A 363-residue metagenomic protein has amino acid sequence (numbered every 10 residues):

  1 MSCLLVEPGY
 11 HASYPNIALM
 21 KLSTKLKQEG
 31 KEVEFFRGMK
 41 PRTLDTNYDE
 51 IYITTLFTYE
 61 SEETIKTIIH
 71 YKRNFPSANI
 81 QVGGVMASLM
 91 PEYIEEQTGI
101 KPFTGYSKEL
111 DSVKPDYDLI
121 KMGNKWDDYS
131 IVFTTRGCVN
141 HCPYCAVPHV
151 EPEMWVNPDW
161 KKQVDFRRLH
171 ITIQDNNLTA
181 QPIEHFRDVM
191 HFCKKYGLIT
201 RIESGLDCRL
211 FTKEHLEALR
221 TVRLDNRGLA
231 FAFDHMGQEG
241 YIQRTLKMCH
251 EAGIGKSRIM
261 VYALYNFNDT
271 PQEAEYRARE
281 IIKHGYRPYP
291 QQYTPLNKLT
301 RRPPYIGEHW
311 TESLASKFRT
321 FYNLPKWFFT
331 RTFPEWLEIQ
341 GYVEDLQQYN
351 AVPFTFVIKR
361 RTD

Functional and structural regions predicted by a protein language model:
L5-H11, E50-T58, A146-T245, K256-F267 (+1 more regions): Core AdoMet radical
E7-D128: Glycine-rich beta-alpha loop elements in corrinoid/cobalamin-binding modules across cobalamin-dependent enzymes
I17-K21, N124-K161: Canonical Radical SAM [4Fe-4S] cluster-binding loop centered on the CxxxCxxC motif and its immediate flanking residues
L22, E63-Y71, D188-V189, H215-A218 (+2 more regions): A general structural detector for well-ordered alpha-helical segments in enzyme core domains, enriched
K27, T67-P76, A146, K194 (+3 more regions): Surface-exposed amphipathic alpha-helices with a cationic face
R73-I80, I100, L198, I254-S257 (+1 more regions): A short helix->loop->beta-strand "cap" motif at the edges of active sites that frequently abuts
G84, G137, F231: Active-site glycine-centered loops adjacent to acidic/histidine catalytic or metal-binding residues that shape
T221-A230, G237-D363: A structural motif corresponding to the C-terminal lobe/cap of the Radical SAM core domain
